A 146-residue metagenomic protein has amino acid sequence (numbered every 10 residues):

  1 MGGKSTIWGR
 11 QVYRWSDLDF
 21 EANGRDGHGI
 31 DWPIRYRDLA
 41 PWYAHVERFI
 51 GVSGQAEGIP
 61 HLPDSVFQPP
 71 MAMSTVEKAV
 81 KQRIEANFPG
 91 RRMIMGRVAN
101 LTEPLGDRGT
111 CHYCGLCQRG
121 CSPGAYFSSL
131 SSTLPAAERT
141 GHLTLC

Functional and structural regions predicted by a protein language model:
M1-R10: Conserved phosphate/anionic-ligand binding catalytic regions in large, soluble enzymes, centered on
G9-R14, N23-H142, C146: Conserved redox-cofactor binding core of oxidoreductases
